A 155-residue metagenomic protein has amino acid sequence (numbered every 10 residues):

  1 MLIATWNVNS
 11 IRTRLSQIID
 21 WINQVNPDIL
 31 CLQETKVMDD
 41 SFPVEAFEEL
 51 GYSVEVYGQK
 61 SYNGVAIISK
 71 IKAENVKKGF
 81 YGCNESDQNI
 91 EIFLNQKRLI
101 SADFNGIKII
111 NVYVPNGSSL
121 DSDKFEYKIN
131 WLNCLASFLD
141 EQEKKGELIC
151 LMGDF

Functional and structural regions predicted by a protein language model:
M1-T5: Extreme N-terminal starter segment of soluble prokaryotic enzymes
W6-I11, D87-N89, E126-I129: Short, flexible loop segments at the rims of nucleotide/cofactor-binding pockets, characterized by
W6-N7, I22-D40, I109, L139-F155: Active-site beta-strand/loop signature of hydrolases that rely on acidic residues for catalysis
R12-Q24: Short, acidic/polar
D20-N23, A46-L50, E85, E126-K128: Glycine-rich, phosphate-binding/catalytic loops in enzymes
T35-M38, F42-S119: Structured beta-strand-rich core segments of catalytic domains in phosphoester-bond hydrolases
V114-G117, S122-E126, N130: Membrane-anchoring alpha-helices and their flanking helix-loop junctions
F125-G146: A long, amphipathic alpha-helix that forms part of the scaffold/cap immediately adjacent to metal-dependent active
